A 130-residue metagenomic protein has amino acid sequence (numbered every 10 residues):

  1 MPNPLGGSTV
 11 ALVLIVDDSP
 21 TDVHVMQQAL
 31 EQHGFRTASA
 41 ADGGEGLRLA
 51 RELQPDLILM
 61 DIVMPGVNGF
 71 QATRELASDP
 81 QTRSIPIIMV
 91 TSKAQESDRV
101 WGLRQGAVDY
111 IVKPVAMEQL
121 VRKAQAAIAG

Functional and structural regions predicted by a protein language model:
H24-Q32: Charged docking surfaces used in two-component/phosphorelay signaling
G34-A41, L49: Short hydrophobic/Thr-rich beta-strand motif most characteristic of the beta2 strand and flanking loop of CheY-like
L53-L59: Active-site beta3 strand of CheY-like receiver
M64: Receiver (REC) domain active-site loop signature in two-component systems and cognate sites in sensor histidine kinases
V108: Short, glycine/charged-rich "phosphate-handling" switch motifs in NTP-dependent and phosphotransfer domains
V115-Q125: C-terminal output helix
